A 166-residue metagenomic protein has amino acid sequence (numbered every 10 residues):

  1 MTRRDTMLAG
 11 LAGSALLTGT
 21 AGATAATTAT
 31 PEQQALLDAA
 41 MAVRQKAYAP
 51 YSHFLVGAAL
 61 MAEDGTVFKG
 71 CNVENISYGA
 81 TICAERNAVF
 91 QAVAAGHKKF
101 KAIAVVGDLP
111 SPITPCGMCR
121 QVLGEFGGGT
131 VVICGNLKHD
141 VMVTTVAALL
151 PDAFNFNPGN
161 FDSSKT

Functional and structural regions predicted by a protein language model:
M1-G13: N-terminal secretory signal peptides and thylakoid transit peptides that target proteins across membranes
L11, A29-E32, V43, F100-T166: C-terminal binding/interaction regions
G19-A40: C-terminal segment of N-terminal export signals and the immediately downstream linker at the start of the mature
L37-Y51: Beta-lactamase-like hydrolase cores
L55-M61: Short beta-strand scaffold segments in enzyme catalytic cores
C71, G79-R86, F90, S111-F126: Local cysteine-cluster metal-coordination motifs and their immediate loop/turn environment, predominantly Fe-S cluster
N75-I76, L149: A short acidic/small-residue loop/turn micro-motif
